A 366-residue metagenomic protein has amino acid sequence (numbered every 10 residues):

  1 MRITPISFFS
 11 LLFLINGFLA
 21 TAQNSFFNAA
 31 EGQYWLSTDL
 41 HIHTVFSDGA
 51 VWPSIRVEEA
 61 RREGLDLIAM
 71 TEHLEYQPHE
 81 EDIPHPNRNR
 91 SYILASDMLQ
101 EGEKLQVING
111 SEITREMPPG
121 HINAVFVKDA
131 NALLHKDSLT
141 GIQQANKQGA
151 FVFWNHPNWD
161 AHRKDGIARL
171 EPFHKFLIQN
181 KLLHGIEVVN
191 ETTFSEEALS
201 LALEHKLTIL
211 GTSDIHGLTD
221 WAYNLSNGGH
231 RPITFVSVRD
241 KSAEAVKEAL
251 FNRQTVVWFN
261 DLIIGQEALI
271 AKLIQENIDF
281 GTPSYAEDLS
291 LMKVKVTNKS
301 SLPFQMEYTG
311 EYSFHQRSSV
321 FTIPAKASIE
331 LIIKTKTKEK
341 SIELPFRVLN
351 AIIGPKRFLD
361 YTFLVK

Functional and structural regions predicted by a protein language model:
M1-S7: Positively charged n-region of N-terminal signal peptides that target proteins for export
S7-A20: Bacterial N-terminal signal peptides
F9-L12, T71, R239: Serine/proline-rich low-complexity intrinsically disordered segments, especially terminal tails, linkers
Q23-T38, V57, G120-V127, D165-K366: Charged catalytic cores and adjacent phosphate/nucleic-acid-binding surfaces used for phosphate/nucleic-acid chemistry
S25-F151, N155, K181, V188 (+3 more regions): A metal-dependent hydrolase metal-coordination microenvironment
S111-R115, N158-A161, I215-H216: Short glycine-enriched loops at secondary-structure junctions
A150-G166: Aromatic-lined carbohydrate-recognition surfaces of secreted/lumenal glycan-active proteins
